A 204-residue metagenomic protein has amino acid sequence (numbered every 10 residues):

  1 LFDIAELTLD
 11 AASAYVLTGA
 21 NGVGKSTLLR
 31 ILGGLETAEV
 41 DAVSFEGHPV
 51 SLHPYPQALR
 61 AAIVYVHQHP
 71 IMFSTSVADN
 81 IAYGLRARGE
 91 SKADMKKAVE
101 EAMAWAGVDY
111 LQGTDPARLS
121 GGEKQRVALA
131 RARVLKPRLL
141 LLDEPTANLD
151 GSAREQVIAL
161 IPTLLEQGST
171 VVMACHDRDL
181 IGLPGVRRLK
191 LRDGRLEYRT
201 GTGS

Functional and structural regions predicted by a protein language model:
T18-A20: The feature captures the beta-strand-to-loop junction immediately N-terminal to the Walker
G33: Helix-to-loop junction immediately C-terminal to a conserved catalytic motif
D41-S51, L59: Conserved ABC transporter NBD signature motif
P70-D79, L180: Conserved catalytic motifs of ABC-family nucleotide-binding domains
A93-L111: Conserved ABC ATPase "signature" region
D115-L119, E123: Conserved ABC ATPase signature
L140-D143: Catalytic Walker B motif of ABC-type/P-loop ATPase nucleotide-binding domains
